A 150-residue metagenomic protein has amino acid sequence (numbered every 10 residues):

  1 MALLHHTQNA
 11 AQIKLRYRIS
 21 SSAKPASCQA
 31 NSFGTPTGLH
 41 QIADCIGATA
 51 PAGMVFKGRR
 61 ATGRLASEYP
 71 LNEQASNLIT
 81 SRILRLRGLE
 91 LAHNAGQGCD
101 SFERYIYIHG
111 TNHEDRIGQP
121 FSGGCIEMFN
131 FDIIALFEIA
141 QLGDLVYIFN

Functional and structural regions predicted by a protein language model:
M1-P25: A structural motif detector for short, solvent-exposed N-terminal "entry" segments of globular domains
T7-N9, S22-K24, C45-G47, R87-L89 (+1 more regions): Solvent-exposed coil/turn segments that connect beta secondary-structure elements in extracytoplasmic/periplasmic
I13-Y17, H40, R104-I106: Short beta-strand segments
R16-S32, R64-P70, N130-F131: N-terminal post-signal-peptidase region of extra-cytosolic proteins
R18-S20, Q41, R85: Generic structural detector for well-ordered beta-strands
P36-T37, L142: Short, flexible surface segments
L39-A52: Short, well-structured hydrophobic secondary-structure segments
A50-N150: Exported/periplasmic cell-wall-interacting domains
